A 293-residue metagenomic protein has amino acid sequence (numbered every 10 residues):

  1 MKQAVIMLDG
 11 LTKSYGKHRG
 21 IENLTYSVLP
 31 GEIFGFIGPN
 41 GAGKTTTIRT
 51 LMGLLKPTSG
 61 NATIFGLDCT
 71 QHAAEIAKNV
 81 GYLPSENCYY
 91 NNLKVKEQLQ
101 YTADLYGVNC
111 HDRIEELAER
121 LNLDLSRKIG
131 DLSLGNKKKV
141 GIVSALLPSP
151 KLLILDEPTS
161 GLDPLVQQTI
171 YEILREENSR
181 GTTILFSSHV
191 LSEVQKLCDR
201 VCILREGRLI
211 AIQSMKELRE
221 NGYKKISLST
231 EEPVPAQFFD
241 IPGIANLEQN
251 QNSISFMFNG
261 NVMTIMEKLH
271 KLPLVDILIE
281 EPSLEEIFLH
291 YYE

Functional and structural regions predicted by a protein language model:
M1-A4, E293: Short, Lys/Arg-enriched, disordered terminal segments
Q3-I6, K13-R205, A211: ABC transporter nucleotide-binding domains
H72, S214, T264: Short acidic active-site motifs
Y171-M257: ABC transporter nucleotide-binding domain
M257-E293: C-terminal coupling/interaction segments
